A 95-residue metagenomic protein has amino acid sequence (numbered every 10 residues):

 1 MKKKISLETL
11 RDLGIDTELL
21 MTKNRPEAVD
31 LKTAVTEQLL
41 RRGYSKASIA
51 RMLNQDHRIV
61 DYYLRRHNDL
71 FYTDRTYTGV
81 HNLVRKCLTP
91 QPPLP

Functional and structural regions predicted by a protein language model:
K2-K32, Y62: Short, Lys/Arg-enriched anionic-surface-contact patches
G14-I15, N54, Y72: Residue-level recognition of short, structured coil/turn motifs that connect secondary structure elements
E27-Y44: Short, amphipathic alpha-helical "recognition" segments used to contact nucleic acids or chromatin
L39-S45, R66, L70-T73: Amphipathic alpha-helical interaction surfaces
A47-M52: Short alpha-helical "recognition helix" segments of helix-turn-helix
D56-D61: Helix-turn-helix DNA-binding helix
D69-P95: Short Lys/Arg-enriched helix C-cap and helix-to-coil transition segments that create basic nucleic-acid-contact patches
